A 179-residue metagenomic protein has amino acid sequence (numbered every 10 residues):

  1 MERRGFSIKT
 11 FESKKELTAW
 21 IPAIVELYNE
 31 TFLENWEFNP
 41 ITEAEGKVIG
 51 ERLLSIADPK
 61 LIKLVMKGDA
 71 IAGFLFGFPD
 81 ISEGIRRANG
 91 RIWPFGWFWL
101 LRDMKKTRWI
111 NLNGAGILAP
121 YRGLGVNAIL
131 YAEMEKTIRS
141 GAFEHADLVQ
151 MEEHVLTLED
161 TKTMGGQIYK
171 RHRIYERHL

Functional and structural regions predicted by a protein language model:
M1-E12, R173-L179: Acyl-donor-binding surface of acyltransferase catalytic domains
S7-I117: A conserved beta-strand-loop-helix scaffold within acyl/acetyltransferase catalytic domains
K60-K63, K67, G73-L100, N113-L179: Active-site/acyl-donor-binding loops of N-acyltransferases
